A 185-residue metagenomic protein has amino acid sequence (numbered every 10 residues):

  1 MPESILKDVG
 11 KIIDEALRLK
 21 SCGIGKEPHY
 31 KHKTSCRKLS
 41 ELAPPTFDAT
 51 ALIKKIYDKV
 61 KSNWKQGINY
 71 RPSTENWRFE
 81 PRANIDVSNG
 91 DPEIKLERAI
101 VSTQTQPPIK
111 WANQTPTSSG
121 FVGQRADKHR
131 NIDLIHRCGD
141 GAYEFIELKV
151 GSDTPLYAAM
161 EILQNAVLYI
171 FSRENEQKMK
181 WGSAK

Functional and structural regions predicted by a protein language model:
M1-M160, Q164-K185: Charged, terminal alpha-helix-loop-beta segments that serve as non-catalytic nucleic-acid engagement and/or assembly
